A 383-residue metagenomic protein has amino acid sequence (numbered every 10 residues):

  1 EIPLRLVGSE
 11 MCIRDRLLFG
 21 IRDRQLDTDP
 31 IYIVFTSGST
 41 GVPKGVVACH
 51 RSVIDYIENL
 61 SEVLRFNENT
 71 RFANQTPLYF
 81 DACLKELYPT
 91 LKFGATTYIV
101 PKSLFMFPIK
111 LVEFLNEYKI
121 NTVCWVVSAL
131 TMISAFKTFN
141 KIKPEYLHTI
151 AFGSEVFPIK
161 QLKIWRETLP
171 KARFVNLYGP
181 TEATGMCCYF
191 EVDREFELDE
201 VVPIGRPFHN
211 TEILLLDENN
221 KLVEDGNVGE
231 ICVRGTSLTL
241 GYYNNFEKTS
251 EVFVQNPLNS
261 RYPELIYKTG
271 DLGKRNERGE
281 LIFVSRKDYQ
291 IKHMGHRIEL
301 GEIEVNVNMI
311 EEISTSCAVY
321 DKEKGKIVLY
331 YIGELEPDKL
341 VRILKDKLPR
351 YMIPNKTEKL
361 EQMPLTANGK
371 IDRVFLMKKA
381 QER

Functional and structural regions predicted by a protein language model:
E1-I2, L6-R16, T36: Conserved small/polar residues in nucleotide/adenosyl-binding loops
S9, A95-Y118, C124-M132, V156-F157 (+1 more regions): ATP-dependent adenylate-forming carboxylate-activation enzymes
S9-E10, R14-D23, V53, R173-N176 (+1 more regions): AMP-dependent adenylate-forming
L17-F35, F66-F72, L78, N210-T211: Conserved pre-ATP/AMP-binding loop-to-beta segment of ANL
I33, Q75-T76, V100, W125-V126 (+8 more regions): Short hydrophobic "strand-cap" motifs at the C-terminus of beta-strands
I33-V46: Conserved adenylation A10 loop of the ANL superfamily
K44-A73, D81-N121: Conserved AMP-binding/adenylation subdomain of ANL enzymes
K92-A95, I120-C124, S134-P203, E212: Gly/Ser/Thr-rich phosphate-binding loop
